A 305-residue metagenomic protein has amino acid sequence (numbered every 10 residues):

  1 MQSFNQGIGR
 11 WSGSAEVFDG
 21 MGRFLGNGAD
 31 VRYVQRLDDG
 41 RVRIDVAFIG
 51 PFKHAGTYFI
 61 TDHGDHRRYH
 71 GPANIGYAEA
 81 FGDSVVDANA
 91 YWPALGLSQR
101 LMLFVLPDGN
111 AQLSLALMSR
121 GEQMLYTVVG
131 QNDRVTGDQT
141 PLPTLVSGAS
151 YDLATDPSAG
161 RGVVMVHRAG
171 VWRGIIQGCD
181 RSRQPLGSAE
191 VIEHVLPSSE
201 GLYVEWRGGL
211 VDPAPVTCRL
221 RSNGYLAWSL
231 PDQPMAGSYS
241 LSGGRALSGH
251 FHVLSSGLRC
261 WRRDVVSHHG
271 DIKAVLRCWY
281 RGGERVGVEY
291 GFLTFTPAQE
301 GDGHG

Functional and structural regions predicted by a protein language model:
M1-A55, L95-Q99, F104-I192, L196-G201 (+2 more regions): Amphipathic/hydrophobic helical signal segments and adjacent flexible N-terminal regions that mediate secretion
G13, A73-A78, L115-A116, G174 (+2 more regions): Glycine-centered structural positions embedded in regular secondary structure
L25-G28, R36-S98, S182-L254: Central antiparallel beta-sheet cores of small beta-barrel/beta-sandwich binding domains
L247-Y280: C-terminal structured domain segments
